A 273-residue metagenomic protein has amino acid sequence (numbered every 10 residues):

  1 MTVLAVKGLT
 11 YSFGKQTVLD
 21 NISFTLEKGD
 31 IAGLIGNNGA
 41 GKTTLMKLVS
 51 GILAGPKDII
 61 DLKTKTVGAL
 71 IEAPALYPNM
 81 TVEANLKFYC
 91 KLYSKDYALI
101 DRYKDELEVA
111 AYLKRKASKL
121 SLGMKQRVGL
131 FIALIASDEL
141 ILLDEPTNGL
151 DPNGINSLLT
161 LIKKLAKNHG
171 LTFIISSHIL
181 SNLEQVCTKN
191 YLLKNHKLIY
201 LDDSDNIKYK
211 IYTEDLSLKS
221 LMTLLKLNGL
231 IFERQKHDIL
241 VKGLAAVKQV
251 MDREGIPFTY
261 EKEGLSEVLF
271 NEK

Functional and structural regions predicted by a protein language model:
L4-V6, V18-N21: Conserved structural motif at the start of ABC-family nucleotide-binding domains
I35-N37: The feature captures the beta-strand-to-loop junction immediately N-terminal to the Walker
S50: Helix-to-loop junction immediately C-terminal to a conserved catalytic motif
K87, K91, Y97-L113, L134: Conserved ABC ATPase "signature" region
I141-E145: Catalytic Walker B motif of ABC-type/P-loop ATPase nucleotide-binding domains
L159-V241: ABC transporter nucleotide-binding domain
H237-K273: C-terminal coupling/interaction segments
